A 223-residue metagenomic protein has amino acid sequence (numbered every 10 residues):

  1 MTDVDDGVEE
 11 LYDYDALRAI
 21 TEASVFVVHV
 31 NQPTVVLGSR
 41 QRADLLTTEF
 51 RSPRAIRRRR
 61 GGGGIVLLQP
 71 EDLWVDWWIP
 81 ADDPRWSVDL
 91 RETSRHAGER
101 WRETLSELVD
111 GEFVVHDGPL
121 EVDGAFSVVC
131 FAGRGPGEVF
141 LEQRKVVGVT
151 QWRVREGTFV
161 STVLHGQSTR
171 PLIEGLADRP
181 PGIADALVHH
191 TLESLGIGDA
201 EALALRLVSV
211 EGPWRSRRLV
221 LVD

Functional and structural regions predicted by a protein language model:
M1-R51, R58-R59, F126-C130, D185-D223: Active-site loop/lid in soluble adenylation, ligation, and acyl-transfer enzymes
Q32, L68-D72, R134, F159: Short, solvent-exposed loop/turn segments at the edges of secondary structure
L37-G38, L45-T47, W77, G148 (+1 more regions): Short helix/loop capping segments that flank catalytic or ligand/cofactor-binding pockets
A43-D89, H96: A glycine-rich, hydrophobic loop/mini-helix early in the fold
Q69-P70, L141-Q143, V154-R155: Short acidic-glycine loop/turn motifs at beta-strand connectors
H96-V129, W152-D223: Long, positively charged amphipathic alpha-helical accessory segments at protein N-termini or as interdomain linkers
V129-Q151: Aromatic/basic-lined ligand-recognition segments that form π-stacking hydrophobic pockets flanked by Lys/Arg to engage
